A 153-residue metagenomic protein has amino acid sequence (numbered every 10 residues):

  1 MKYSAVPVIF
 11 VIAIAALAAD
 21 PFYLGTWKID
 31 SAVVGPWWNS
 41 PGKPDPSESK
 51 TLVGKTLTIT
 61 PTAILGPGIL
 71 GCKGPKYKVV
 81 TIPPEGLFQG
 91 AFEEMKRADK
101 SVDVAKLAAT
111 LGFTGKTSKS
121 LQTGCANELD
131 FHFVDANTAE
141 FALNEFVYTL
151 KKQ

Functional and structural regions predicted by a protein language model:
M1-P7: Bacterial N-terminal signal peptides that target proteins for export
A13-A15: N-terminal signal peptide c-region/cleavage motif recognized by signal peptidases
D20-G42: Tryptophan-anchored aromatic micro-motifs
I29, I64-P67, A139-A142: Short hydrophobic/aromatic-rich beta-strand segments that constitute the beta-sheet cores of beta-sandwich/beta-barrel
V33-P36, I59-L129: Contiguous, well-ordered beta-strand patches that form the walls/edges of small beta-barrel/beta-sandwich domains
S40-T60: Short, flexible N-terminal segments of the mature chain
L52, C125-E128, A142-E145: Short, surface-exposed coil-to-beta transition loops
G71-G86, F133-Q153: Edge beta-strand at a domain terminus
